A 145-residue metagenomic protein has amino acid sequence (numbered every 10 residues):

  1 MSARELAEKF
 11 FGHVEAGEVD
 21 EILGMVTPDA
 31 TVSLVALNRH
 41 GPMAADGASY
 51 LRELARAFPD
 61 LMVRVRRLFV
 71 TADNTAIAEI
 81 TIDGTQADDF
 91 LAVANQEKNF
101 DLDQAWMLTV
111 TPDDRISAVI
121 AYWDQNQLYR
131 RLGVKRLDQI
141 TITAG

Functional and structural regions predicted by a protein language model:
M1, E5, G41-A45, N95-Q96: Residues at secondary-structure transition points
M1-M25, D29: Short acidic-aromatic low-complexity motifs
S2, A55-G145: A beta-strand edge to alpha-helix "cap/lid" segment located at domain peripheries
D20-E21, T27-A76: A solvent-exposed, acidic/Ser-Thr-rich amphipathic alpha-helical stretch
